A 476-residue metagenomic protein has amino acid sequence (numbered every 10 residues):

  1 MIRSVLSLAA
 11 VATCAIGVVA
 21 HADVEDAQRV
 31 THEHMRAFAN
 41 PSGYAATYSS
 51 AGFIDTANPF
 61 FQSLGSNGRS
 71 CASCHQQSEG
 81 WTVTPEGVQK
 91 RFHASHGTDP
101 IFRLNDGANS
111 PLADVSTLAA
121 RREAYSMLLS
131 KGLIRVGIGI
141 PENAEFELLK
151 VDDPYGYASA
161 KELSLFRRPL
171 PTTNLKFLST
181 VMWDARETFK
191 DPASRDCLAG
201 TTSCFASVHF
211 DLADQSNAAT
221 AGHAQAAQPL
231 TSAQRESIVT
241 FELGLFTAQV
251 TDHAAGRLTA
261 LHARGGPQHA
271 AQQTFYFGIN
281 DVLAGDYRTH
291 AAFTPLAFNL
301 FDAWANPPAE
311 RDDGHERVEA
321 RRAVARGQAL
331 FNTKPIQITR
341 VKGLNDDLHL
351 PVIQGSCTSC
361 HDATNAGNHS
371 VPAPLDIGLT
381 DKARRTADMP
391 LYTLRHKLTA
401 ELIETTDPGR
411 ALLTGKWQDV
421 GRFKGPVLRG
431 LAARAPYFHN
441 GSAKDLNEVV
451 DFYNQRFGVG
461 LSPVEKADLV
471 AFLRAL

Functional and structural regions predicted by a protein language model:
M1-S4: Positively charged n-region of N-terminal signal peptides that target proteins for export
S7-G17: Bacterial N-terminal signal peptides
A22-L476: Periplasmic c-type cytochrome electron-transfer domains
